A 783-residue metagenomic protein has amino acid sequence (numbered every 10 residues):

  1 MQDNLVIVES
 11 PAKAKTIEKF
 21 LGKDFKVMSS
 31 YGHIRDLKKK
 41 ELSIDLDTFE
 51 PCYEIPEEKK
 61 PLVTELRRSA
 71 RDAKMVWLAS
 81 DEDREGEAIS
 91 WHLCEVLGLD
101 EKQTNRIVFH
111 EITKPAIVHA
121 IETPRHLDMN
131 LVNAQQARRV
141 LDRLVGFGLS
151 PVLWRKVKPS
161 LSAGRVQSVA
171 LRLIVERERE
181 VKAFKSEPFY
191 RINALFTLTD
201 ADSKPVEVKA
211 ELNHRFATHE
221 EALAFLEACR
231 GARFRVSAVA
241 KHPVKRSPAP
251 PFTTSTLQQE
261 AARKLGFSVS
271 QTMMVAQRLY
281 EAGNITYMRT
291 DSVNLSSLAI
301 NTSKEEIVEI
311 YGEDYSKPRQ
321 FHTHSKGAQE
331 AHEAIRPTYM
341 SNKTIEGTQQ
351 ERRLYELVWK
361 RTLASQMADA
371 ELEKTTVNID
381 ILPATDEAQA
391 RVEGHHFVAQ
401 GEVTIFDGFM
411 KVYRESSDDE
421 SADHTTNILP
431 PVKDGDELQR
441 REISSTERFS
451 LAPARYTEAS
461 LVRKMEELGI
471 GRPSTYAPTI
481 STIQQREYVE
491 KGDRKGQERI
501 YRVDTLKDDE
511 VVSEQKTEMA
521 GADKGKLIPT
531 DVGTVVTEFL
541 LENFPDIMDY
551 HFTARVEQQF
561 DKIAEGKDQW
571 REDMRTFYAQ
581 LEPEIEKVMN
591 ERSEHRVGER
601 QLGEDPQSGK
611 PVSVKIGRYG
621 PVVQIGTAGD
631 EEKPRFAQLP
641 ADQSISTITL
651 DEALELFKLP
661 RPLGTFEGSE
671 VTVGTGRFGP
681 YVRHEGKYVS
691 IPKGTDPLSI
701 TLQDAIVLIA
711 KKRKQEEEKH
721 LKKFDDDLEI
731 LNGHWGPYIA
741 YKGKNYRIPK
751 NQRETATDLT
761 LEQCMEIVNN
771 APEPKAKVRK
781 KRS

Functional and structural regions predicted by a protein language model:
M1-R139, G148, N213, G312 (+4 more regions): Intrinsically disordered, low-complexity regulatory segments
Q2-L5, T16, F25, S150 (+3 more regions): Basic, low-complexity terminal or inter-domain segments flanking catalytic cores
P11-A14, Y31-L37, E82-G86, H110-P115 (+6 more regions): Conserved nucleotide-binding/hydrolysis micro-motifs of P-loop NTPases
D81, Q258-E260, K264-Q271: A conserved hydrophobic secondary-structure block that centers on an alpha-helix together with its immediately flanking
I112-A194, A238-K245: C-terminal or mid-to-C-terminal helical accessory/interaction module adjacent to the motor/catalytic core
F216-P251, K433-Q439, S444-E447, R555: Metal- or metallocofactor-binding catalytic centers and their adjacent structured scaffolds across diverse enzyme
V236-A240, S247-A261, T286-T290, A452-K464 (+1 more regions): Short acidic, hydrophobic short linear motifs in intrinsically disordered regions
